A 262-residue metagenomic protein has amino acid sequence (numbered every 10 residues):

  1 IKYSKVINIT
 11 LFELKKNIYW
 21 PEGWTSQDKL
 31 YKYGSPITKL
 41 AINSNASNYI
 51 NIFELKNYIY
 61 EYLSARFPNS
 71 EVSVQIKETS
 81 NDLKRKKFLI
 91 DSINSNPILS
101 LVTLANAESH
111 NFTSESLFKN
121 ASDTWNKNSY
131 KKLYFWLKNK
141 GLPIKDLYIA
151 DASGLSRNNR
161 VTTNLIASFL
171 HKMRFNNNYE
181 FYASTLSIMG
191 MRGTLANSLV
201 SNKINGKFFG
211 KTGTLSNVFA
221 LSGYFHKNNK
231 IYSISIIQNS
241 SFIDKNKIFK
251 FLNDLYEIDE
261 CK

Functional and structural regions predicted by a protein language model:
I1-Y49, F53, N57, E61 (+1 more regions): Periplasmic/cell-envelope proteins involved in peptidoglycan metabolism and beta-lactam response
K2-Y3, K32-G34, S95-I98, G141 (+2 more regions): Extracellular/periplasmic catalytic domains that process cell-envelope and extracellular macromolecules
S4-V6, N45-F181, T185: A small/polar active-site loop signature that marks catalytic segments
L11-T25, E71-R85, I188-M189: Short, glycine/proline-biased beta-turn/loop segments that scaffold the active-site neighborhood
N17-W20, N111-S114, T194-L195: Secretory-pathway/luminal and periplasmic proteins that interact with or process carbohydrate-rich
L40, H110-N111, K227: Short connector loops/turns at beta-strand edges and beta->alpha or beta->beta junctions
F118-K262: Small-residue-rich helix-loop
